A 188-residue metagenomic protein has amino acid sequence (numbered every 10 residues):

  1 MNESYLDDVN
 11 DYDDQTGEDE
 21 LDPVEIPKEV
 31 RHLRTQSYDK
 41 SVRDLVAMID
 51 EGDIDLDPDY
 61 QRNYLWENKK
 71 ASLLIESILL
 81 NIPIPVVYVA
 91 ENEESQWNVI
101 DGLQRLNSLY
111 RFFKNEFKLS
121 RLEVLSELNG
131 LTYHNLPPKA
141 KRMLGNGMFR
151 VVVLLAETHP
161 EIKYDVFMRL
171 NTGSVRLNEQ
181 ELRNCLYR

Functional and structural regions predicted by a protein language model:
N2-D44, P58-R188: Basic- and aromatic-enriched surface patches that contact anionic nucleotides/nucleic acids
E51-P58: A short, surface-exposed helix-loop junction/capping segment
